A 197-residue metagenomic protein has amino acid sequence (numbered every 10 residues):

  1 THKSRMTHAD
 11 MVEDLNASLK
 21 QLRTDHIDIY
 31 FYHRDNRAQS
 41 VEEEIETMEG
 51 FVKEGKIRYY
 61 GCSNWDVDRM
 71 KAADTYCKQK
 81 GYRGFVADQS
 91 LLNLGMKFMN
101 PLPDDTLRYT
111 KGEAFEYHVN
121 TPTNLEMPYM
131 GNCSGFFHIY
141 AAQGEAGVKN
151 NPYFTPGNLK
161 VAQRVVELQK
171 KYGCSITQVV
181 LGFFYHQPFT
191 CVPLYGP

Functional and structural regions predicted by a protein language model:
T1, D28-H33, Q89-S90, Y129: Short beta-strands and strand-loop turn motifs
T1-V12, H33-Q39: Active-site mouth loops of central-metabolism enzymes
M6-R23, M70-T75: Short, acidic/polar
L19-S40: Active-site groove signature of glycoside hydrolases
Q39-P197: Beta/alpha (TIM)-barrel catalytic core signal, keyed to glycine-rich beta->alpha loops juxtaposed to Asp/Glu that bind
